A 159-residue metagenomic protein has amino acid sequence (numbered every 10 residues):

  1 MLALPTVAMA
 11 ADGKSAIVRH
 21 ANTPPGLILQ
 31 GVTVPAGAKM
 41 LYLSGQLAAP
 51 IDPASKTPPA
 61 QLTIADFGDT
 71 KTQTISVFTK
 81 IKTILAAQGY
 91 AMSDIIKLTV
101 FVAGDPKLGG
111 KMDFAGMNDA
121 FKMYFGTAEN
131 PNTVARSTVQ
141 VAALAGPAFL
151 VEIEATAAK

Functional and structural regions predicted by a protein language model:
M1-T79, T83-I96, D105-K159: N-terminal presequence-like segments and the immediate start of the first folded domain
